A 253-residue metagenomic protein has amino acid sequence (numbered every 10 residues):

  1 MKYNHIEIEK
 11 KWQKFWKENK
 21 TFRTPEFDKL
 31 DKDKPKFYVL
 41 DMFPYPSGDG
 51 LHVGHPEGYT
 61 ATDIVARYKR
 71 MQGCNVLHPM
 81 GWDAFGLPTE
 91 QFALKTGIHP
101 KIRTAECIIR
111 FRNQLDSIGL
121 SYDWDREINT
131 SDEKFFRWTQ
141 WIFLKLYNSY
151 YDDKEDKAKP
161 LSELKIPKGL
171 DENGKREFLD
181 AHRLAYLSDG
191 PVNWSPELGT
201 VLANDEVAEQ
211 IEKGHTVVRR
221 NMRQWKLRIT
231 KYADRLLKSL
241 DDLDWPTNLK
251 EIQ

Functional and structural regions predicted by a protein language model:
M1-Q253: N-terminal, positively charged nucleic-acid-binding surface of large information/translation enzymes
